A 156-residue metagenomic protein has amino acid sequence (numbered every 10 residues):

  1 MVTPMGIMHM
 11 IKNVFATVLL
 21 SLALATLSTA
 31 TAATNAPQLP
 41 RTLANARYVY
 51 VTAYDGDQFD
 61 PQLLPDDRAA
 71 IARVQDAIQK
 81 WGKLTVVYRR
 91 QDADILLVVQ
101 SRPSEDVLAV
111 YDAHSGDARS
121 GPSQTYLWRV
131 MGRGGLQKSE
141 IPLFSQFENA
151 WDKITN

Functional and structural regions predicted by a protein language model:
M1-K12: N-terminal secretory signal peptides that target proteins for export/translocation
K12, Q58-P61, A118-R119: Low-complexity, polar-biased intrinsically disordered regions enriched in Pro/Ser/Thr/Gly
V14-F15, A77: Short hydrophobic/aromatic segments of transmembrane alpha-helices and their interfaces
T17-T26: Bacterial N-terminal signal peptides
L20, Q58-F59, D94: Short, active-site-adjacent cap segments at secondary-structure transitions
T29-K80, S123, M131-G135, W151-N156: A structural "domain/chain start" motif
V51-T52, Q79, T85-A109: A short, hydrophobic beta-strand-centered structural micro-motif
I95-N156: Amphipathic beta-strand/beta-sheet edge segments enriched in Tyr/Trp
